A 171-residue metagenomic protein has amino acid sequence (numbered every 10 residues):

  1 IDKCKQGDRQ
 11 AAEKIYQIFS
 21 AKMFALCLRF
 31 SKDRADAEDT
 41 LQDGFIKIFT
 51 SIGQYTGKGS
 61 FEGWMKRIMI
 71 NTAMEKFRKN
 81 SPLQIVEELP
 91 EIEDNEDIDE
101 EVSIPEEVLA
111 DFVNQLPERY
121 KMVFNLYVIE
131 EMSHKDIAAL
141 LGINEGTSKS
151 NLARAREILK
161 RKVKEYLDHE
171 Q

Functional and structural regions predicted by a protein language model:
K5-K14, F24-D43, E145, L167-Q171: Short, charged helix-capping/linker segments at alpha-helix termini
K5-Q6, K32, Q42-S60, K79-N80: Sigma70-family region 2
I18-A21, R29-K32, N114, N125-M132: Short helix-capping/turn signature of helix-turn-helix
A25, D39-I46, G59-N71: Structural recognition of an alpha-helix C-terminal capping motif at a helix-to-coil junction
G53-G57, R67-E87, R154: Arg/Lys-rich amphipathic alpha helix in sigma70-family domain 2
I70, M74, I129, L140-E165: DNA-recognition helix of helix-turn-helix
E75, P82-E106, D111, S133: Internal acidic/polar
D111-N114, E118-M122, E130-T147: Helix-turn-helix DNA-binding module
